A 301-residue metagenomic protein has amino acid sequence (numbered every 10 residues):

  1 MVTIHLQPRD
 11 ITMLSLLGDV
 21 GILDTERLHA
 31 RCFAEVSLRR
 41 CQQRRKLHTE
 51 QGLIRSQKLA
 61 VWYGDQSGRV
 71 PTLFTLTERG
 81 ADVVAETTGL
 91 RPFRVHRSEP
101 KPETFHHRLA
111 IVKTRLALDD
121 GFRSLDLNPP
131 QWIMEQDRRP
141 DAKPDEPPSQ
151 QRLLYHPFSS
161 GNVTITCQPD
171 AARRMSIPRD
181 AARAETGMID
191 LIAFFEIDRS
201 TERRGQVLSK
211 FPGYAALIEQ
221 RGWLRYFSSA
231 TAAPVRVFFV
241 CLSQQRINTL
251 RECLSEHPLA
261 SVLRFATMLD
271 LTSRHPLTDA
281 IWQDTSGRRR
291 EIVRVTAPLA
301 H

Functional and structural regions predicted by a protein language model:
M1-P102, H301: Nuclease-adjacent, charged terminal/linker segments that flank catalytic cores
H5, T201-S209, E219-H301: Non-catalytic C-terminal interaction segments of nucleic acid-processing enzymes
G64, A117, R123-L191, R203-G213: Active-site metal-binding core of divalent-cation-utilizing nuclease and nuclease-like domains
D82-W132, D190: Amphipathic alpha-helical dimerization/coiled-coil segments that flank or bridge DNA-binding/regulatory modules
R173, F194, V237-F239: Structural beta-sheet core signal
R174-S176, E196-T201, A216-E219: Extended serine/threonine-enriched, polar tracts that run as long, contiguous segments within proteins
